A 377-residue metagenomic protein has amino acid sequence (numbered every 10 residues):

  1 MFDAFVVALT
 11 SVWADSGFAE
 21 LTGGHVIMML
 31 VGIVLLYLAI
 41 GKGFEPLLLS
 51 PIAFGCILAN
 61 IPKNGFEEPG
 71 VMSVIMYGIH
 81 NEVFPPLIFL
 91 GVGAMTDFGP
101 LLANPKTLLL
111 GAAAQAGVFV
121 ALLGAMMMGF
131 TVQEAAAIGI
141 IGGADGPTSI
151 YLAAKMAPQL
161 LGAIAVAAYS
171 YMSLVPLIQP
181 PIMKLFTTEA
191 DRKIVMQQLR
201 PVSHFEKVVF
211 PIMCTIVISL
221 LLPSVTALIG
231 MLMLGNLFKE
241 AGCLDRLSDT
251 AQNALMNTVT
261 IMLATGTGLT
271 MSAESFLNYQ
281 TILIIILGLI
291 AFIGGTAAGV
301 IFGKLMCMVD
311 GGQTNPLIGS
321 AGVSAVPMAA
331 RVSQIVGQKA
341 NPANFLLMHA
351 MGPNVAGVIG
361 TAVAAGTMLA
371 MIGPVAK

Functional and structural regions predicted by a protein language model:
M1-G70: N-terminal alpha-helical transmembrane segments of multi-pass membrane transport and channel/translocase proteins
I33, L101-L122, A273-G299, A350-N354: Entry/N-cap segments of selected transmembrane alpha helices and their immediately preceding amphipathic helices
L35, L58, G78-L102, G235-F238 (+1 more regions): Hydrophobic transmembrane alpha-helices of secondary-active transporters and Na+-translocating membrane complexes
I40-L49, E67-I75, M95-L110, L244-Q252 (+3 more regions): Interfacial helix-loop-helix linkers and transmembrane-helix boundary segments in multi-pass membrane proteins
Y77, N81-E82, F89-M95, L110-V120 (+4 more regions): Alpha-helical membrane segments and immediately flanking helix-loop junctions that form or couple to the substrate/ion
Q159-L177, L287-G295, I318-A321: Alpha-helical transmembrane segments
A167-C243: Membrane-embedded hairpin module used as a gating/binding unit in multi-pass transport and secretion proteins
T215-F302: Transmembrane helical segments that form the transport core of multi-pass membrane transport proteins
